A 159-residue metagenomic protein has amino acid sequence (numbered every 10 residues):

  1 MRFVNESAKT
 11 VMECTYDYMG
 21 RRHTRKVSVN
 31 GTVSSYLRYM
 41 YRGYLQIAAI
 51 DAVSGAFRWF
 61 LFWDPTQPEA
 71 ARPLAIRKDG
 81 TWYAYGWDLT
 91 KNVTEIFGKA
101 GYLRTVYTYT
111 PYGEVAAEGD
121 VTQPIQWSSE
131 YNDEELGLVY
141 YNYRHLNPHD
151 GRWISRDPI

Functional and structural regions predicted by a protein language model:
M1, R58-F60, I125: Short non-domain terminal segments
M1-N5, V11-T15, R21-K26, Y44-A52 (+6 more regions): Beta-strand elements of repeat-based all-beta scaffolds
V4, Y16, V29, I50 (+5 more regions): Intrinsic-disorder/low-complexity regions
E6-K9, N30-S34, V53-A56, T66-A70 (+1 more regions): Short, solvent-exposed loop/turn segments that connect beta-strands within catalytic domains and beta-strand-rich
M12-R21, Y36-L45, R58-A71, Y83-K91 (+2 more regions): Aromatic-rich beta-strand edge motifs centered on tyrosine
V27-G31, D150: A periodicity- and composition-biased signal for non-globular, repetitive helical segments
A75-Y143, P148-D150, I154: A motif-centric feature for acidic-aromatic and gly/ser/thr-rich catalytic loops and repeats
P158-I159: Gly/Pro-rich loop segments of beta-rich domains
